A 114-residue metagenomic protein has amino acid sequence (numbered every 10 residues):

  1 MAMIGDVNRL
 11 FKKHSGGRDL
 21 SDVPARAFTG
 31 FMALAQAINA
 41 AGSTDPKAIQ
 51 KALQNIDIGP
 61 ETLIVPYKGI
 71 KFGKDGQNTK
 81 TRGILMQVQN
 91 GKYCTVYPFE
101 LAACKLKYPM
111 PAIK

Functional and structural regions predicted by a protein language model:
M1-K114: Extracytosolic ligand-binding ectodomains
